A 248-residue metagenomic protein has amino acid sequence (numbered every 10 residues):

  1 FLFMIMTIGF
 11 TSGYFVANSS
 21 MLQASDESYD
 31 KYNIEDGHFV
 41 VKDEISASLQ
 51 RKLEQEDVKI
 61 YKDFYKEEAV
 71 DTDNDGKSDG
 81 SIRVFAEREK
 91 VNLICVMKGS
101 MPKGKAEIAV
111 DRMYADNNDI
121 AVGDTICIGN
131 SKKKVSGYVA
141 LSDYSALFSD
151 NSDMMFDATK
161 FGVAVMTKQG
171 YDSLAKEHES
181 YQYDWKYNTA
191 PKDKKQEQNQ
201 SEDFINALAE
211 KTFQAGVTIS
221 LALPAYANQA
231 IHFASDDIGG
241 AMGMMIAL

Functional and structural regions predicted by a protein language model:
F1-L248: Membrane transport/envelope proteins' first extracytoplasmic loop
